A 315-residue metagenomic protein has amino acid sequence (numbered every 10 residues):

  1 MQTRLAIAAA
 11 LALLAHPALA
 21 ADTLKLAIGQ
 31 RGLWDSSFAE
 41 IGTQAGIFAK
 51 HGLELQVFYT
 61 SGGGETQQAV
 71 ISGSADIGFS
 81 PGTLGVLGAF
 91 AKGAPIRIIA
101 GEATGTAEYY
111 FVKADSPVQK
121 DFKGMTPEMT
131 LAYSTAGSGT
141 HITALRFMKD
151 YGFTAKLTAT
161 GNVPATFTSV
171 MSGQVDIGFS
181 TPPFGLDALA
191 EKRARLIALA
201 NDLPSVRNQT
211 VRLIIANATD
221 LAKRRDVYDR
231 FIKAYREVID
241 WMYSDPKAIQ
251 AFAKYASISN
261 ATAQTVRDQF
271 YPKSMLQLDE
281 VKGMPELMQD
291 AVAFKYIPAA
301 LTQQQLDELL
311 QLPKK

Functional and structural regions predicted by a protein language model:
M1-L5: Positively charged n-region of N-terminal signal peptides that target proteins for export
A6-A15: Bacterial N-terminal signal peptides
H16-A20: Sec/Tat signal peptide C-region and signal peptidase I cleavage site
D22-F153, L157-T160, S169-S172, D176-P182 (+2 more regions): Short, glycine-/small- and polar/acidic-enriched structural segments that line small-molecule recognition paths
K50, D202-R207, P272-E280: Short, solvent-exposed loop/beta-turn-alpha elements that line the ligand-binding surface or hinge of extracytoplasmic
L84, P164-K254: Pocket-lining segment of extracytoplasmic ligand-binding domains
L221-I297: Secondary-structure end/capping motifs
A291-K315: Conserved C-terminal helix/tail region of periplasmic/extracytoplasmic solute-binding proteins
